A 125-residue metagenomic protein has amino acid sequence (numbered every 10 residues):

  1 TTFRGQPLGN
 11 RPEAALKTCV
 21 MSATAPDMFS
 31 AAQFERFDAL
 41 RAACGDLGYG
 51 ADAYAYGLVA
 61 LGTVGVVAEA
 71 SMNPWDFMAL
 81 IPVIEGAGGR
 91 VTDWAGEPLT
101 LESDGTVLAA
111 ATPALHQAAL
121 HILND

Functional and structural regions predicted by a protein language model:
G9-D125: An extended, acidic
